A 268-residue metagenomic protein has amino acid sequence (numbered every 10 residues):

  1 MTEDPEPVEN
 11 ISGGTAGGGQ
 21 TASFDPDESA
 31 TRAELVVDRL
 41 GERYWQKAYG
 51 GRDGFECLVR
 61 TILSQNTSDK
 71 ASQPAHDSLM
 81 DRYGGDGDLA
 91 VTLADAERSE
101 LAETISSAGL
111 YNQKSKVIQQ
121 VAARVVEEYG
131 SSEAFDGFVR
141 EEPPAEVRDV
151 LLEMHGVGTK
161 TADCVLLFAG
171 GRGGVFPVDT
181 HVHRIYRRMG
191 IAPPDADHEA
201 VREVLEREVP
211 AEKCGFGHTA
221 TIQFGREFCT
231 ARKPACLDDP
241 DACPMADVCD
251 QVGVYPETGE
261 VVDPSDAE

Functional and structural regions predicted by a protein language model:
M1-G18, V262-E268: Mixed-charge, low-complexity intrinsically disordered regions
T21-A267: Catalytic cores of DNA base-excision repair glycosylases
